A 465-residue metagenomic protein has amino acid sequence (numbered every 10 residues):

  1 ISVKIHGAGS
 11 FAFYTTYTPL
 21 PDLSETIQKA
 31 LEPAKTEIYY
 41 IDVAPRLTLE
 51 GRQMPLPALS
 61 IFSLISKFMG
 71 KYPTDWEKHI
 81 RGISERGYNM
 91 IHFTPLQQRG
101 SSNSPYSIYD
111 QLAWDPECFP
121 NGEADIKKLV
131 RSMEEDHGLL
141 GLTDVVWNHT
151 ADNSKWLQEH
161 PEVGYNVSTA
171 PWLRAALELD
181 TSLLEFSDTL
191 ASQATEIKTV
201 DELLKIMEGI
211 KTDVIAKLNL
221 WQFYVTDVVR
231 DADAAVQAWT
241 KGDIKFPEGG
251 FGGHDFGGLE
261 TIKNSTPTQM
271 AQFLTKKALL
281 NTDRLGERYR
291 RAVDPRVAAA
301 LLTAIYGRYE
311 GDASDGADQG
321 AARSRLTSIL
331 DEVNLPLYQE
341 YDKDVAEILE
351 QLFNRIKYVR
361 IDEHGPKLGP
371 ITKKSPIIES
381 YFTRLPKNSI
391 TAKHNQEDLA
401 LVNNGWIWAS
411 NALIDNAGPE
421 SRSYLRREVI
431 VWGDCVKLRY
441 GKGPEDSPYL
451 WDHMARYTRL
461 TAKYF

Functional and structural regions predicted by a protein language model:
I1-A12, T18-F465: Acidic/aromatic-lined carbohydrate-recognition and catalytic surfaces of CAZymes acting on diverse glycans
